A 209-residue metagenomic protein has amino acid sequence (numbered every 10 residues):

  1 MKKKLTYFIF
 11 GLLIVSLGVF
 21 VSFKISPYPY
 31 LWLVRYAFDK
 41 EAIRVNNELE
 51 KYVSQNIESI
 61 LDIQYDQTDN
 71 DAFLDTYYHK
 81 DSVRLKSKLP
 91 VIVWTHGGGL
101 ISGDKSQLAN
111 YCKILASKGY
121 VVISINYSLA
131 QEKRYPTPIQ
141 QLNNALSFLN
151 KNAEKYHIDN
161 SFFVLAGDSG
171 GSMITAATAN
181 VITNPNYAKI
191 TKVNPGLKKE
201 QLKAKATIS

Functional and structural regions predicted by a protein language model:
M1-N56: N-terminal targeting or regulatory segments adjacent to alpha/beta-hydrolase or S9 domains
Y36-S87: N-terminal cap/lid segment of alpha/beta-hydrolase-fold proteins
D69, Q141, I174: Charged catalytic carboxylate motif
K86-G98: Short beta-strand element of the alpha/beta-hydrolase
V91, G119-I123: A fold-wide structural signal in alpha/beta-hydrolase
G103-Y111, I123-N160: Catalytic nucleophile-loop/oxyanion-hole region of alpha/beta-hydrolase and closely related hydrolase-like folds
S147-S209: Primarily recognizes the serine-hydrolase "nucleophile elbow" in alpha/beta-hydrolase and SGNH/GDSL folds
